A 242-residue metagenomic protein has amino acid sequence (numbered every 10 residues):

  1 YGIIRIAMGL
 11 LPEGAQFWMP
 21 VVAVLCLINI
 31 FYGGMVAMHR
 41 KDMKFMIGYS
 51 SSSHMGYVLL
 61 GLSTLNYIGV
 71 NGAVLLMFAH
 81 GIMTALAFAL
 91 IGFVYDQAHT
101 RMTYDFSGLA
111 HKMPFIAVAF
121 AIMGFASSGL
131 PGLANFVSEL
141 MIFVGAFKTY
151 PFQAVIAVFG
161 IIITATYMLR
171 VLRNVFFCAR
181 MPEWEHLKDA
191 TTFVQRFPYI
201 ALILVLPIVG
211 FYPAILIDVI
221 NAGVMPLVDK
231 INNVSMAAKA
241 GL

Functional and structural regions predicted by a protein language model:
Y1-N174: Hydrophobic transmembrane alpha-helices and their helix-loop junctions in integral membrane proteins
M113-F115, M168-L242: Cytoplasmic/organellar membrane-interface segments at the starts of transmembrane helices in multi-pass inner-membrane
